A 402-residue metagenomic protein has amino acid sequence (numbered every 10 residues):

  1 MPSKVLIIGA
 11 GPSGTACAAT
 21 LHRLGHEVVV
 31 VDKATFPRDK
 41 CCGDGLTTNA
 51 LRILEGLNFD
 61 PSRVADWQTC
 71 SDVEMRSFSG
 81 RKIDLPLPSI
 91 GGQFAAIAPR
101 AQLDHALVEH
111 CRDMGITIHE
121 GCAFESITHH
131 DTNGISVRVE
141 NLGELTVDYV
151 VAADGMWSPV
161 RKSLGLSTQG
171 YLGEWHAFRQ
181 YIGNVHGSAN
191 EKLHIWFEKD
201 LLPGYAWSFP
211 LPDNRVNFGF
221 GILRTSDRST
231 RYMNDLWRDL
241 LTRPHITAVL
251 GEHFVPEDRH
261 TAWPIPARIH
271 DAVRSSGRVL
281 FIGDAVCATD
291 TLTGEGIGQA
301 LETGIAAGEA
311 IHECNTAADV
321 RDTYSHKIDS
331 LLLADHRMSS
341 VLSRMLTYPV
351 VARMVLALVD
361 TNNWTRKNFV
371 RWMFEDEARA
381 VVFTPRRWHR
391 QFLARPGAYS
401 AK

Functional and structural regions predicted by a protein language model:
M1-S13: Beta1/beta-strand and adjacent pyrophosphate-binding region of the FAD-binding site in flavoprotein oxidoreductases
I8, H22-C42: Glycine-rich FAD pyrophosphate-binding loop
S13, F36, W157: Conserved Rossmann-like nucleotide-cofactor binding loop
T35-E55: Conserved N-terminal glycine-rich FAD pyrophosphate-binding loop of Rossmann-like flavoproteins
L51-H105: A conserved beta-strand/loop capping segment in the N-terminal third of enzymes that catalyze redox or closely related
D66, E144, R224-A310, N315-A318: FAD/FMN-dependent oxidoreductases across multiple families
H110-A248: Predominantly flavin-linked oxidoreductase catalytic cores and closely associated redox partners
E309-K402: C-terminal helical "tail/cap" subdomain of flavin- and related membrane-associated enzymes
